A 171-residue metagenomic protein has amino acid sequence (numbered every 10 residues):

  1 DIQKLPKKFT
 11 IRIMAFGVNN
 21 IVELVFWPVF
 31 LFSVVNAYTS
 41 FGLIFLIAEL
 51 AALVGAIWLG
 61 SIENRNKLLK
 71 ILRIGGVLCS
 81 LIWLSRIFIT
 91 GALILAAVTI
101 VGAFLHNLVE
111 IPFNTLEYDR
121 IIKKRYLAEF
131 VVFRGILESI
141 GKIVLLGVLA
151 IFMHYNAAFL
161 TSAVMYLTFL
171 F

Functional and structural regions predicted by a protein language model:
D1-I13, V164-F171: Intracellular loop-helix junctions on the cytosolic face of multi-pass helical membrane proteins
I2-T10, Y38, A92-A96: Primarily residues marking transmembrane-helix entry/exit sites
L5-L24, A48-S61, V98-V148: Substrate-agnostic recognition of the 12-TM MFS/MFS-like secondary transporter fold
V25-G42: Short amphipathic helix-loop junctions that connect adjacent transmembrane helices in Major Facilitator Superfamily/SLC
L31, I62-N64, V148-M153: Interfacial helix-cap and linker-helix signal at transmembrane-aqueous boundaries of multi-pass secondary transporters
K70-S85: Structural signature of the two symmetry-related core transmembrane helices
S85-G102: Helix-loop junctions at membrane interfaces in 12-TM secondary transporters
G147-L170: A membrane-interface helix-boundary motif in multi-pass transporters
